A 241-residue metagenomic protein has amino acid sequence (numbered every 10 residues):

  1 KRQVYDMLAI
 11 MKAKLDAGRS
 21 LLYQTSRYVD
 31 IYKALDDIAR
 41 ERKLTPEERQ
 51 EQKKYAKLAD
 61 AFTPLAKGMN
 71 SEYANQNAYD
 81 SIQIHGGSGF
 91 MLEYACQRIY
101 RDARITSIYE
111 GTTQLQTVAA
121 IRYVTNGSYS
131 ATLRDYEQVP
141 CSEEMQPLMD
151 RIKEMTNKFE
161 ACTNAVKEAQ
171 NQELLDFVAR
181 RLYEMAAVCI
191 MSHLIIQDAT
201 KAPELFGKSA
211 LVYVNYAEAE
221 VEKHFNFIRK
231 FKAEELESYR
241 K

Functional and structural regions predicted by a protein language model:
K1-K241: Flavin-dependent oxidoreductase catalytic core characteristic of acyl-CoA dehydrogenase/oxidase-like enzymes
